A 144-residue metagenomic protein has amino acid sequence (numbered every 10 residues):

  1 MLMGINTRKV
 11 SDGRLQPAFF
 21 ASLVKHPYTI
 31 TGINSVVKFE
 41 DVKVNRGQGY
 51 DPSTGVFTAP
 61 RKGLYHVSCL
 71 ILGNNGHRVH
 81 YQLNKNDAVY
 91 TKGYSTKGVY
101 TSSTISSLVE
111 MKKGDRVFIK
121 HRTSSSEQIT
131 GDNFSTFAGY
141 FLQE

Functional and structural regions predicted by a protein language model:
M1-E144: Extracellular jelly-roll beta-sandwich "head" domains, especially the C-terminal globular C1q domain
